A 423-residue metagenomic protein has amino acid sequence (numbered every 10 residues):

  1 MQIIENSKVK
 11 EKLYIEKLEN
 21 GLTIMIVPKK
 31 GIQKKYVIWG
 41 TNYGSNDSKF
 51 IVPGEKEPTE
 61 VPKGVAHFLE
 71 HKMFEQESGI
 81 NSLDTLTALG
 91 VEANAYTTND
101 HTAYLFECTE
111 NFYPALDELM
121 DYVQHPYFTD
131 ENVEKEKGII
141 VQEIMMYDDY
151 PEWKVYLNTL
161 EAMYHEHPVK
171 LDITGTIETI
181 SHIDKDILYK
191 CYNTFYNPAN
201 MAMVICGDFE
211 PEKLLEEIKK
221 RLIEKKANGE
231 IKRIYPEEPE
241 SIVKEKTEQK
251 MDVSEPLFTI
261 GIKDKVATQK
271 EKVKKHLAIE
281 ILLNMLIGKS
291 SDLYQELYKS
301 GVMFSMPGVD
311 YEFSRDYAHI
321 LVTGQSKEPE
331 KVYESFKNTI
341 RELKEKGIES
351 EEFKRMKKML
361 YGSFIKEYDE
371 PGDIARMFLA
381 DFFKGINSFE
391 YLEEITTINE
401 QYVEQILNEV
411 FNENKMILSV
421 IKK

Functional and structural regions predicted by a protein language model:
M1-N81, Y189-E296, M416-K423: His/Glu-rich zincin catalytic helix
I32-S48, N81-V123, Y156-E178, A202-C206 (+4 more regions): M16 family metallopeptidases and their MPP-like homologs
D121-D130, K220-G229, N338-I348: A common structural junction motif
P126-K135, Y150-W153: Short secondary-structure capping/junction motifs at helix and strand boundaries
M145-D149, V243-E255, Y361-G372, F378: Short, low-order "capping/linker" segments at domain edges
I180-C191: Active-site glycine-rich loop that binds ribose-phosphate moieties when present
E400-E409: Low-complexity, intrinsically disordered Gly/Pro/Thr-rich segments
